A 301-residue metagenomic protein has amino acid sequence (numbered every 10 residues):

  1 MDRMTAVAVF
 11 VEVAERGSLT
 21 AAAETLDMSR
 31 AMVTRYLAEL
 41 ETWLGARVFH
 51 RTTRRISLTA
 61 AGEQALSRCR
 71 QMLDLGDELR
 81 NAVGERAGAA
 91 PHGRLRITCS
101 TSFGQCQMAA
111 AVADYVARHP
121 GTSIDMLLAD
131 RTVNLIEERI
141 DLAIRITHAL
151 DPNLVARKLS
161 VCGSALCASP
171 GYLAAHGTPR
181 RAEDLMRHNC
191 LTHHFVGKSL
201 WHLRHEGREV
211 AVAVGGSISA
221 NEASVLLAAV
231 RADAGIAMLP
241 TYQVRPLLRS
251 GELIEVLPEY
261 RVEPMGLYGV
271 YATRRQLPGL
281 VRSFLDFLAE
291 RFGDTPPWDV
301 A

Functional and structural regions predicted by a protein language model:
E12-D27: Short helix-boundary/capping micro-motifs
E39, S67, G121, T241-S250 (+1 more regions): C-terminal effector-binding regulatory domain of bacterial HTH transcription factors
E41-L58, L253: A short LG(V/I)-centered, amphipathic sequence patch enriched for acidic residue(s) preceding the LG motif
T53-I56, A60-E63, D74-T98: Short helix-loop hinge/linker segments at domain boundaries
H92-V155, A301: Central regulatory/effector-binding core of bacterial HTH transcription factors
N153-S164, A168-L191, E206: Flexible hinge/capping segments at coil-to-helix
A211-E255, V262-P264: Hydrophobic hinge/microswitch elements
